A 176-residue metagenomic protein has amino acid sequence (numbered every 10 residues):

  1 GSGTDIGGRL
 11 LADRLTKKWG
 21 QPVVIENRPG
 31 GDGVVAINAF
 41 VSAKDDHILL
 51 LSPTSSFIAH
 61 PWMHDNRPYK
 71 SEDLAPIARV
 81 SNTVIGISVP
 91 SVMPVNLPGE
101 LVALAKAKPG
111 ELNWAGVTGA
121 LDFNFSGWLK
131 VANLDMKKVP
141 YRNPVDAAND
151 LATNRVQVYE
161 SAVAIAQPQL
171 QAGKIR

Functional and structural regions predicted by a protein language model:
G1-L11, P29-D32, W114-A120: Extracytoplasmic "Venus flytrap"
T4-G20, D122-K130, Q169: Short, polar/charged alpha-helical segment
G8, N27-G30, R79, P140-Y141: Conserved strand-loop elements at the edges of beta-sheets that form or border functional pockets
L15, A39-I48, W62-D146: Hinge/capping helix and adjacent helix->loop/strand transition within the periplasmic-binding protein
G20-V35: Early extracytoplasmic/lumenal segment of secretory-pathway proteins
V24-N27, I48-S52, N113-G116, K137-P140 (+2 more regions): Structural recognition of the beta-strand scaffold that forms the well-ordered cores of secreted hydrolase catalytic
V34-D45, A105, S126-V131, V145-Y159 (+1 more regions): Short helices/loops that flank or line small-molecule/ion binding pockets
L51-S56, H60, T118-A120, N143-P144 (+1 more regions): Beta->alpha turn/N-cap motifs
